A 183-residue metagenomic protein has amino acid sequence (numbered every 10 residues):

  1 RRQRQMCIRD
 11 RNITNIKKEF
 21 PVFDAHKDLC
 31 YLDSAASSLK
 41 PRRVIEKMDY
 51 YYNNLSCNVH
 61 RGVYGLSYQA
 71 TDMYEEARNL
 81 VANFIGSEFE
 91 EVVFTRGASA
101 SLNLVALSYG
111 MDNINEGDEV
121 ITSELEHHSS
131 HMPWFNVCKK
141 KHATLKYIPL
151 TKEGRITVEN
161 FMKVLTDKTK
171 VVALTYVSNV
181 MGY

Functional and structural regions predicted by a protein language model:
R1-I8: Short, small-residue-biased leader/transition segments that mark boundaries at the very start of proteins
R9-Y183: Pyridoxal 5′-phosphate
